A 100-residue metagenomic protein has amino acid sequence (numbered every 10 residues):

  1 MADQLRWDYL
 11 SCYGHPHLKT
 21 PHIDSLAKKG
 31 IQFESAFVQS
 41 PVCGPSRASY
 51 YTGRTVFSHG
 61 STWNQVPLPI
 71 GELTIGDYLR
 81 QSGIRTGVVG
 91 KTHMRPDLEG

Functional and structural regions predicted by a protein language model:
M1-G100: Formylglycine-dependent sulfatase
